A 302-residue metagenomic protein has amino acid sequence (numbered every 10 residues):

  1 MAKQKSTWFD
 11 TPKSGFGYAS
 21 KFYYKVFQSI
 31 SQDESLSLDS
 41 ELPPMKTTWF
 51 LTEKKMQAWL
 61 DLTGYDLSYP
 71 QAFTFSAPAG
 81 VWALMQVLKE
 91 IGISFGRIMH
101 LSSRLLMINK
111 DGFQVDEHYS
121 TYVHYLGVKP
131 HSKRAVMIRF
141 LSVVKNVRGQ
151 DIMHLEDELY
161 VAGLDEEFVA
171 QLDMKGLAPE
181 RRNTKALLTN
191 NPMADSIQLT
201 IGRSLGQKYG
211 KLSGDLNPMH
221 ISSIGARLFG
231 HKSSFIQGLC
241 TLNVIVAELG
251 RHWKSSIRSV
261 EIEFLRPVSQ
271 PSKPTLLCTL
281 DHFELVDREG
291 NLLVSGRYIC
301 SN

Functional and structural regions predicted by a protein language model:
M1-I30, S35-S37, L101-I201, P267-Q270 (+1 more regions): HotDog/MaoC-like acyl-thioester-processing domains
A2-S102, L187-H252: Hot-dog-fold acyl-thioester-processing enzymes
I98-R104, S256-E261: Short, structured beta-strand/loop micro-motifs enriched in basic residues and often containing a Trp
P130-H131, F229, V260: Short flexible/disordered coil segments
G163, G214, G238, N243 (+2 more regions): Glycine-centered flexibility motif
E248-T275: A conserved acidic, glycine/proline-rich C-terminal tail/linker
